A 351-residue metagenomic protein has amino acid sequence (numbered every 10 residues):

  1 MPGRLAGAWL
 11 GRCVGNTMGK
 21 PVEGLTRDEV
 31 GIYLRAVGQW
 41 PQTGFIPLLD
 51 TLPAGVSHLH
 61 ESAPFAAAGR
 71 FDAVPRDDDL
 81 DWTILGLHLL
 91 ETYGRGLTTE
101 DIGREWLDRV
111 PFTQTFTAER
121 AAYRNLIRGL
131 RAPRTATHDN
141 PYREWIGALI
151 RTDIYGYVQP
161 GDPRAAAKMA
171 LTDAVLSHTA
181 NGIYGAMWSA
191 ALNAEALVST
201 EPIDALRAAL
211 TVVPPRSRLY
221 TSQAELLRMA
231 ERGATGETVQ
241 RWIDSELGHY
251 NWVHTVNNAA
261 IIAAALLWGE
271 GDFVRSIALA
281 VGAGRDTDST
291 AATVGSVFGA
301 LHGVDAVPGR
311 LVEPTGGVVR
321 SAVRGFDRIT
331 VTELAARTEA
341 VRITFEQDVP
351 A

Functional and structural regions predicted by a protein language model:
M1-L10, V14, M18-D78, W82: An N-terminal structural lobe/cap that precedes and organizes the functional/catalytic core across diverse proteins
P2-A6, L10, V14, D77 (+10 more regions): Mature, well-folded catalytic/scaffold domains that follow N-terminal targeting or propeptide regions
V14-K20, L25-Q42, H178-E195, I261-R337 (+1 more regions): Catalytic phosphate/nucleotide-handling subdomain of diverse soluble enzymes
H58-P75, L90, V331-A351: C-terminal domain-closing interface element
L59-H60, V74-P75, F112-A132: Extended ligand-binding groove/face enriched in aromatic
A66-I102, W106-P111, T115: Aromatic-rich carbohydrate-recognition surfaces in CAZymes
R120-I146, T152-A166, A170-T179, A186 (+1 more regions): Accessory "access/gating" subregions that flank catalytic or transport cores
V213-W242, E246-W252, L301-A351: Acidic, carboxylate-rich catalytic segments that either coordinate divalent cations
